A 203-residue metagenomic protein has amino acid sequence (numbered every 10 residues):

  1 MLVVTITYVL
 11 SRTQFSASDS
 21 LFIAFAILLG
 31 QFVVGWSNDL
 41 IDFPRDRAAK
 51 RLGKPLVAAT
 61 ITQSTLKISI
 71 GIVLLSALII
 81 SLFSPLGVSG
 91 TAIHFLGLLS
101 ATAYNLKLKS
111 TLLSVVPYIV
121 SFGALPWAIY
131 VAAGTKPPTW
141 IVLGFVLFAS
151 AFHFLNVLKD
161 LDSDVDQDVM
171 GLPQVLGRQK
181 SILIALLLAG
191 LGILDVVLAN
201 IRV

Functional and structural regions predicted by a protein language model:
M1-V203: Multi-pass alpha-helical membrane architecture of UbiA-family and related isoprenoid/lipid prenyltransferases
